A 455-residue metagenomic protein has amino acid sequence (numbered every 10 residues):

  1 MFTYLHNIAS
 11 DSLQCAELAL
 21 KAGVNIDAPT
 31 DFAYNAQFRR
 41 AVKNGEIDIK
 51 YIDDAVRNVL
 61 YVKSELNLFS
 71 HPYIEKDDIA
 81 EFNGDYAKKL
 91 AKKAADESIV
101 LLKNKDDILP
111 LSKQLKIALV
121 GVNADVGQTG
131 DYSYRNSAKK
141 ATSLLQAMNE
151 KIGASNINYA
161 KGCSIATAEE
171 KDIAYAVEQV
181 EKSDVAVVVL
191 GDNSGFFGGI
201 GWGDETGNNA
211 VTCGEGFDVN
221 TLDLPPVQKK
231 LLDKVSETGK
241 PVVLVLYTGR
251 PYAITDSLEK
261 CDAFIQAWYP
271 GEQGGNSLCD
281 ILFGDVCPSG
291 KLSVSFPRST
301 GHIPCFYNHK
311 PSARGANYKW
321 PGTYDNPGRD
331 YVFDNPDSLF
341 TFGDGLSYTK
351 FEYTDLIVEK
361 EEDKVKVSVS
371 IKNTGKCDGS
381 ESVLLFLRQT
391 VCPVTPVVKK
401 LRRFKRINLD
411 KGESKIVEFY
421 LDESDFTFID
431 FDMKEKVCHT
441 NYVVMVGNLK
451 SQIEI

Functional and structural regions predicted by a protein language model:
M1-Q14, N35-I49, Y61, K89-I455: C-terminal non-catalytic regions of proteins with extracellular/luminal or membrane-system context
A9-S12, A19-D27: Glycan-recognition surfaces
G23, T30-D31, N35-S70, I79: Long, well-ordered, tryptophan-enriched scaffold segments
F32, N67-D77, V120-V122, V188-G191: Flexible hinge/switch segments at interdomain interfaces of large molecular machines
K50, S64-V100: Helix-enriched interaction subdomains in cytosolic or periplasmic regions, typified by TIR/SEFIR signaling/NADase cores
